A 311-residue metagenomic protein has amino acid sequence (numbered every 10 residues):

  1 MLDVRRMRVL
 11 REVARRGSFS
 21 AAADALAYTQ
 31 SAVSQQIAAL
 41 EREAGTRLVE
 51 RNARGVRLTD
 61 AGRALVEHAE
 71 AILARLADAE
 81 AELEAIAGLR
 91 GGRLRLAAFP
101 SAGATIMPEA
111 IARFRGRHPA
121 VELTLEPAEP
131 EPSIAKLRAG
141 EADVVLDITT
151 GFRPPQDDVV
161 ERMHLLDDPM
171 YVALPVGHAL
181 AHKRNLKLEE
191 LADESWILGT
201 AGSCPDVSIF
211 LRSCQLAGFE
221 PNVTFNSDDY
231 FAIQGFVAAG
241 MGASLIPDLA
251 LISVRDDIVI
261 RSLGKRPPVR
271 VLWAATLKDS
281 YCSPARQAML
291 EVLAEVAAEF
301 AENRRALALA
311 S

Functional and structural regions predicted by a protein language model:
L2, R117, D248-D257, K265-S311: C-terminal effector-binding regulatory domain of bacterial HTH transcription factors
E12-T29: Short helix-boundary/capping micro-motifs
F19, E41-R63: A short LG(V/I)-centered, amphipathic sequence patch enriched for acidic residue(s) preceding the LG motif
G91-P154, S227: Central regulatory/effector-binding core of bacterial HTH transcription factors
R117, A128-D193, L249-R255: Acidic, Gly/Pro-rich loop/turn segments at junctions of secondary structure
E129-A142, I148, G202-V259: Hydrophobic hinge/microswitch elements
I148, E194-A217, C282-E291, A297-L307: Secondary-structure junction motif
P155-H164, D168, F231-Y281: Beta-alpha-beta core module
